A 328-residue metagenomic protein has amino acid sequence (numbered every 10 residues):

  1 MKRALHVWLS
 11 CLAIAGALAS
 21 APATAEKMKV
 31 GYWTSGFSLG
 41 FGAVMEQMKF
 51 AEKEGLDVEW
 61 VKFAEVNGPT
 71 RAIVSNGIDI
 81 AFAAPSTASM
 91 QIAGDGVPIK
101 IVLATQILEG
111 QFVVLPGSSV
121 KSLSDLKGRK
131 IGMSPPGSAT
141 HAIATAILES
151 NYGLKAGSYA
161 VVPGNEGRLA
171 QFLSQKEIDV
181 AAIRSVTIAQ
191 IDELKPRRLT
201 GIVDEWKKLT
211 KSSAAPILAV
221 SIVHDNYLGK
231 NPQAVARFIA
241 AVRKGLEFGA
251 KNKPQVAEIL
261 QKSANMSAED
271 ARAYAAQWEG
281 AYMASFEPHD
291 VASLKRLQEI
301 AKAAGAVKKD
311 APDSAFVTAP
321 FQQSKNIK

Functional and structural regions predicted by a protein language model:
M1-S10: Bacterial N-terminal signal peptides that target proteins for export
L9-I14, L18: Hydrophobic helical h-region of N-terminal Sec-dependent signal peptides in bacterial secretory/periplasmic proteins
S20-P22: N-terminal signal peptide c-region/cleavage motif recognized by signal peptidases
E26-P163, F172-Q175, D179-S185, L199-T200: Short, glycine-/small- and polar/acidic-enriched structural segments that line small-molecule recognition paths
K49, K53, V203-A214, G280-H289: Short, solvent-exposed loop/beta-turn-alpha elements that line the ligand-binding surface or hinge of extracytoplasmic
S86-T87, R168-Q171, Q175-K262: Pocket-lining segment of extracytoplasmic ligand-binding domains
G229-V307: Secondary-structure end/capping motifs
Q298-K328: Conserved C-terminal helix/tail region of periplasmic/extracytoplasmic solute-binding proteins
